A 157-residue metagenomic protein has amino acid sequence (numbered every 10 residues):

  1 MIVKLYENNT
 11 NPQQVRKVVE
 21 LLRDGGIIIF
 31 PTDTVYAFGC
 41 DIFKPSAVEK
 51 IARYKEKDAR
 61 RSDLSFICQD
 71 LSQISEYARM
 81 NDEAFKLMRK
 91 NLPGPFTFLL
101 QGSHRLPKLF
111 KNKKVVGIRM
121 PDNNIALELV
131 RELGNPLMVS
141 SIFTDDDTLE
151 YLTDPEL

Functional and structural regions predicted by a protein language model:
M1-L157: Active-site-adjacent structural elements in enzyme catalytic cores
